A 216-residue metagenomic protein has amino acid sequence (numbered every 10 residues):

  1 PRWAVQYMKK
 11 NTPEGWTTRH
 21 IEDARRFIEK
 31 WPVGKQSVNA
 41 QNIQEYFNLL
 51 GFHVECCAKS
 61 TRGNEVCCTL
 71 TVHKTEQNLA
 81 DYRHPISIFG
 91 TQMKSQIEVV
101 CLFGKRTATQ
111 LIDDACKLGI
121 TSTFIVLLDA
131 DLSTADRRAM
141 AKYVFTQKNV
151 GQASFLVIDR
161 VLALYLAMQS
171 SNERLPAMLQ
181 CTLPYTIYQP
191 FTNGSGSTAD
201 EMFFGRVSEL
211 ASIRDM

Functional and structural regions predicted by a protein language model:
P1-Q92: Extended, compositionally biased accessory segments flanking or bridging domains
K59-T75, P85-I86, K94-E98, I120-T182: Charged, structured surface patches that assemble and position nucleic-acid processing machinery
G90-T91, A115-L118: A general structural signal for short secondary-structure junctions and capping/turn motifs
C101-F103, E201-M202: Short, flexible loop segments at the rims of nucleotide/cofactor-binding pockets, characterized by
L102-K105, A130: Residues immediately flanking
K105-C116: A short, acidic, amphipathic alpha-helical segment used as a generic capping/interface helix at domain edges
N172-G205, E209: Conserved adenine-nucleotide phosphate-binding loops and their immediately adjacent elements
A211-D215: Phosphate-binding P-loop
